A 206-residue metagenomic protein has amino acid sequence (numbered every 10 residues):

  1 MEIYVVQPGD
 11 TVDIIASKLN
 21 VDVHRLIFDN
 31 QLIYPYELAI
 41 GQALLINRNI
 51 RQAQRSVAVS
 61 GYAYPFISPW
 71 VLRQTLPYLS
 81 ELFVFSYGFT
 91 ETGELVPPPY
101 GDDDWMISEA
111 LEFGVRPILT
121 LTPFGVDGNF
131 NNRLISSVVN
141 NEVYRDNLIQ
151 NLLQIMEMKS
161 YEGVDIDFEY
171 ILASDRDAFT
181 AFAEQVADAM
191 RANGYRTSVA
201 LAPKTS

Functional and structural regions predicted by a protein language model:
M1, V21, S56-A58, P77 (+1 more regions): Extracytoplasmic
M1-N20, L44: Primarily a LysM-type cell-wall glycan-binding module
V6, K18, D22-R25, N49-Q52 (+3 more regions): Flexible, low-complexity junctional segments that flank or bridge functional domains
I27-P35: Short acidic beta-strand-loop surface patches of small beta-rich interaction domains
G41-R48: Generic detector of short, aliphatic-rich beta-strand segments that form the cores of beta-sheets in diverse domain
R51-F66, L76, T90, E94-S206: Chitinase-like catalytic core of GlcNAc-active glycosidases
P69, F83-F89: Long, low-complexity intrinsically disordered regions
